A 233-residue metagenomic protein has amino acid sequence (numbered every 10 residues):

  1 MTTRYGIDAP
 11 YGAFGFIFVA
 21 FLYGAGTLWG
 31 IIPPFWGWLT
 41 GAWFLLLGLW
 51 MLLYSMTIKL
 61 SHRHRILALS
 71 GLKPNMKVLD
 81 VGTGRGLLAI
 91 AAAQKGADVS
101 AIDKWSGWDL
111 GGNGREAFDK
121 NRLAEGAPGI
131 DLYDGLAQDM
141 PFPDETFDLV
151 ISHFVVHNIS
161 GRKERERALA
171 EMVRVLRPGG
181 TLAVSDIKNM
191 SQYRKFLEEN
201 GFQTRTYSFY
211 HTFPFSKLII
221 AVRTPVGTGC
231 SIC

Functional and structural regions predicted by a protein language model:
M1-G41, L52: N-terminal auxiliary segments of SAM/dcSAM-dependent transferases
P74-G84, S100: Conserved class I S-adenosyl-L-methionine
R85-G96: Conserved SAM-binding loop of SAM-dependent methyltransferases across substrates and taxa, primarily the Class I
G111-L136: S-adenosyl-L-methionine
G135-V150: A short acidic, Gly/Pro-enriched loop at the edge of an enzyme's catalytic core that lines a small-molecule cofactor
R165-P178: A short glycine-rich, Lys/Arg-flanked "PGG" loop and its adjoining helix->strand segment in the class I
G179-D186: Conserved beta-strand signature within the Rossmann-like core of class I S-adenosyl-L-methionine
N200-G201, R205-C233: Core SAM-dependent methyltransferase catalytic element
